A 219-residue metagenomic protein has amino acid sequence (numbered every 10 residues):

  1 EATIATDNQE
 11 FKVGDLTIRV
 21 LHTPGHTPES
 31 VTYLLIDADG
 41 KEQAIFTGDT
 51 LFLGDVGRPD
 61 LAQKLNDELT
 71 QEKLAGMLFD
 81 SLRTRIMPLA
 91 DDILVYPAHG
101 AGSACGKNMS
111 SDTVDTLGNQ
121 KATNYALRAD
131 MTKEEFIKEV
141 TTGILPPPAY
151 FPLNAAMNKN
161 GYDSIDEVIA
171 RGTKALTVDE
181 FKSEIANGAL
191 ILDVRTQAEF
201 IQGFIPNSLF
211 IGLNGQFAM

Functional and structural regions predicted by a protein language model:
A2-D92, A104-N108: Catalytic core of the metallo-beta-lactamase
E68-M219: Accessory terminal helices/loops
